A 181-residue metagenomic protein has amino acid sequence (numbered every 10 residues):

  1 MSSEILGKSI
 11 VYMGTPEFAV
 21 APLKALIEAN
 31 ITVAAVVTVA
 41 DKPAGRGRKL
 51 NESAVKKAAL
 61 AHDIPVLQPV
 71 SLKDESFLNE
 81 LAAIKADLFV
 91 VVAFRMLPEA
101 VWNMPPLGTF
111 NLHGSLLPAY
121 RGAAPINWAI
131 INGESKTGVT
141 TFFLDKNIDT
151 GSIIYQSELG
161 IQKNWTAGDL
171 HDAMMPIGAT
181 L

Functional and structural regions predicted by a protein language model:
S2-R46: N-terminal Rossmann-like dinucleotide-binding module
S9-V11, A34-V37, P65-I84, F89 (+1 more regions): Internal alpha/beta domain cores that form substrate/cofactor-binding pockets in large enzymes and binding proteins
V20, K49-E52, D74-L78, R95 (+1 more regions): Structural motif corresponding to alpha-helix initiation and N-cap regions
A29, V39, L88-L181: Donor/substrate-binding cores of folate-linked one-carbon enzymes
K42-L60: N-terminal beta-loop-helix "entrance" segment that forms/cooperates in small-molecule cofactor or anionic ligand
A59, D63-I64, E134: A generic structural signal for well-ordered alpha-helical segments
